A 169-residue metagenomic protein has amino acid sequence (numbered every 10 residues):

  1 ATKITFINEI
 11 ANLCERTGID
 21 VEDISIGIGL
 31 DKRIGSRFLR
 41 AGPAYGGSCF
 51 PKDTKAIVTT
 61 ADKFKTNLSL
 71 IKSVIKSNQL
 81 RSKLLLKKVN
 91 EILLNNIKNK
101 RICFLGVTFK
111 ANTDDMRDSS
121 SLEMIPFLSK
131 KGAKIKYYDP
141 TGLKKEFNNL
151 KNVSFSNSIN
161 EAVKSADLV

Functional and structural regions predicted by a protein language model:
A1-V169: Structural/interface elements that position substrates and couple domains in central-metabolism enzymes
